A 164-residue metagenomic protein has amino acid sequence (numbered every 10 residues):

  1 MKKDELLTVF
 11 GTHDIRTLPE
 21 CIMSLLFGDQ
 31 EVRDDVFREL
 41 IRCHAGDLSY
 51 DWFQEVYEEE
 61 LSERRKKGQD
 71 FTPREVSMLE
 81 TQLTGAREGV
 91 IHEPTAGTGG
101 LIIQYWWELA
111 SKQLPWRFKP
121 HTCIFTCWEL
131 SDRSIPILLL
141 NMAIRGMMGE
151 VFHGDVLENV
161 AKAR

Functional and structural regions predicted by a protein language model:
M1-P115: Class I S-adenosyl-L-methionine
R74-K162: Conserved S-adenosyl-L-methionine
